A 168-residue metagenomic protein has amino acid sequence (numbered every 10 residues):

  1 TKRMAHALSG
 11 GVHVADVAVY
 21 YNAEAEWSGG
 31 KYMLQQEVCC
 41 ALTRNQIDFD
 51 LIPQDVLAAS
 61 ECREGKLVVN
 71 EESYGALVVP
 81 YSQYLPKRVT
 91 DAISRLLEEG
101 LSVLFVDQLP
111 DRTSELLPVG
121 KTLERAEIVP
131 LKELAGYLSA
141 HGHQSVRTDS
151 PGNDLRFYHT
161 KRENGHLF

Functional and structural regions predicted by a protein language model:
T1-F168: Carbohydrate-binding surfaces of carbohydrate-active enzymes
